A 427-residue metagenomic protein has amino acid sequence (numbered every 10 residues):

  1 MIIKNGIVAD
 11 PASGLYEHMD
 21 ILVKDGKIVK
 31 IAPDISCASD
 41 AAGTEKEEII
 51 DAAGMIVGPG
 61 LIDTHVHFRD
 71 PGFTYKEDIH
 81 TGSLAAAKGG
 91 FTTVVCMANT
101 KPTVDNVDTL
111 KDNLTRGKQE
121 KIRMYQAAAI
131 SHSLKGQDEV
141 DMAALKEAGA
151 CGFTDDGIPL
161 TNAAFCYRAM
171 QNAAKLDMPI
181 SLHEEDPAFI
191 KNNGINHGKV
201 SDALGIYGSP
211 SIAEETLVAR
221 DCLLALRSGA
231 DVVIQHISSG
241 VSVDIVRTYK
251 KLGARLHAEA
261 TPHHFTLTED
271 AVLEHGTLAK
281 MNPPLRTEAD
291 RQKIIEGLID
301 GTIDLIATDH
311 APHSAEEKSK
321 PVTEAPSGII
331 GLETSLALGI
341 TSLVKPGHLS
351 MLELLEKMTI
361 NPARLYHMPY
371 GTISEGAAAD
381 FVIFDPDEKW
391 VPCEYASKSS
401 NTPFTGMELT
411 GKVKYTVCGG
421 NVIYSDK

Functional and structural regions predicted by a protein language model:
M1-G43: N-terminal metal-binding scaffold of metallo-dependent hydrolase/deaminase domains
G6, I21, G26, G54 (+15 more regions): Divalent metal-coordination and catalytic microenvironments
S36-V57: Active-site metal-binding motif and surrounding structural segment of the metallo-beta-lactamase
A52-G117: Metal-associated gating/positioning segment near the N- to mid-region
T115-I130: A glycine-rich helix N-cap at a beta->alpha junction
Q137-I306: Histidine/acidic residue-rich metal-binding segments in metalloenzymes
A203-D231, L278, I299-D300, D304-I306 (+1 more regions): His/Asp/Glu-enriched, well-ordered alpha-helical/loop segment that forms or immediately abuts the divalent-metal
P321-E324, A378-K427: C-terminal cap of metal-dependent C-N hydrolases
